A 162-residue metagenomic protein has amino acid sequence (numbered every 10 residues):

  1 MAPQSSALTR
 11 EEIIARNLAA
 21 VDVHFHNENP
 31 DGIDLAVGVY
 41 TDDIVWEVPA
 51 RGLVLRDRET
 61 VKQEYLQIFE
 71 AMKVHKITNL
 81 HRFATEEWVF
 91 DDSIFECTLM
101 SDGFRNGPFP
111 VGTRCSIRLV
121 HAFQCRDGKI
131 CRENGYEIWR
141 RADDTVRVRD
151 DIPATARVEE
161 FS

Functional and structural regions predicted by a protein language model:
M1-D42, R157-S162: Short, low-complexity N-terminal intrinsically disordered segments enriched in polar/charged residues
A2-I13, K62-S162: A beta-strand edge to alpha-helix "cap/lid" segment located at domain peripheries
N17-L18, A50, R105: A short, structure-level motif marking secondary-structure boundaries and short turns
L18, D22, I33-D42, E47 (+2 more regions): A general secondary-structure boundary signal
F25, A50, H81-F83: Structured beta->alpha junctions
W46-Y65: Short solvent-exposed beta->alpha transition segments
